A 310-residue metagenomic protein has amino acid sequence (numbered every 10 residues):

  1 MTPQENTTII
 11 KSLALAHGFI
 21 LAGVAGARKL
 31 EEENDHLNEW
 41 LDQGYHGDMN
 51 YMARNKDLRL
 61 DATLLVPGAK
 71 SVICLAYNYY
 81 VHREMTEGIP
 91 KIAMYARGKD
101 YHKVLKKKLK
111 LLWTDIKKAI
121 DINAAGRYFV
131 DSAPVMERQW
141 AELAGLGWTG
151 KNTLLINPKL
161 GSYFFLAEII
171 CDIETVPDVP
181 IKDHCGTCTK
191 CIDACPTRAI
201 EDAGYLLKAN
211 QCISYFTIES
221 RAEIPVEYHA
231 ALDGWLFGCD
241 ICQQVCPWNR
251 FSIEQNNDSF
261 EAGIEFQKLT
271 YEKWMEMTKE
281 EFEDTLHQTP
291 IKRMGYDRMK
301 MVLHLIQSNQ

Functional and structural regions predicted by a protein language model:
M1-H184, D233: Auxiliary alpha/beta "docking" domains used to position bulky ligands
A16, K29, K190-Y215, R221 (+1 more regions): Iron-sulfur cluster-binding cysteine motifs and their immediate structural context in ferredoxin-like electron-transfer
M85-I89, C212, W274-K279: Short, flexible, mixed-charge acidic loops at enzyme active sites
I156-P180, T187, A209-Y228, K279-E283: Short, charged low-complexity linear segments at domain edges
I224-Q310: Alpha-helical scaffold domains
